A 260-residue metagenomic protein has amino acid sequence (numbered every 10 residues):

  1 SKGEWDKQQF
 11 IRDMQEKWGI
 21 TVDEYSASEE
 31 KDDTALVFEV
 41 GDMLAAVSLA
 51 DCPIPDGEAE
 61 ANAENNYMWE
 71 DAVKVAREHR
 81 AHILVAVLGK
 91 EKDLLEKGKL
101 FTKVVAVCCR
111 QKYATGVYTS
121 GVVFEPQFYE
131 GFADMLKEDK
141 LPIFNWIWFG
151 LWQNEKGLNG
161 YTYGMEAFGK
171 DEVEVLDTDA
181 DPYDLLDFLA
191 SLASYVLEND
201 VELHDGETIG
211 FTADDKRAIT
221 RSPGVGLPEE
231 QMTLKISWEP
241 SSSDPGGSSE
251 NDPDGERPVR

Functional and structural regions predicted by a protein language model:
S1-K2, I83-V85, V175-L176: Short cationic amphipathic helices and targeting signals
K2-V73: N-terminal low-complexity, intrinsically disordered segments
G3-W5, G89-D93, D181-Y183: Short acidic, S/G/P-rich loop/turn micro-motifs used as interaction or catalytic elements
Q8, R12, K99-T102, Y183-A190: Short, well-ordered alpha-helical segments
E16-E24, K103-Y118, Y195-L203: Structural alpha-beta junctions
A45, L49-W146: Internal, hydrophobic cores of structured domains that mediate oligomerization or house catalytic pockets within large
V122-E256: Aromatic/basic-lined ligand-recognition segments that form π-stacking hydrophobic pockets flanked by Lys/Arg to engage
